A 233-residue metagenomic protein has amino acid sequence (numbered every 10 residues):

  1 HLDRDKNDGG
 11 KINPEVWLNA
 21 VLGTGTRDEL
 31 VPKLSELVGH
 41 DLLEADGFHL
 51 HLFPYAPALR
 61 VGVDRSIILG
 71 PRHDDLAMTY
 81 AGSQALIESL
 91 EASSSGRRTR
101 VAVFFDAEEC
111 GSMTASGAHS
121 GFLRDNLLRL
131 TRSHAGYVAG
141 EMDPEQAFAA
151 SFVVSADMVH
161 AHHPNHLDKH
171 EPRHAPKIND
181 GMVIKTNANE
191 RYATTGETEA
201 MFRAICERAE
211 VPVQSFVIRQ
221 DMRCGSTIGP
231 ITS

Functional and structural regions predicted by a protein language model:
H1-S233: N-terminal hydrophobic/helix-forming segments and targeting peptides
